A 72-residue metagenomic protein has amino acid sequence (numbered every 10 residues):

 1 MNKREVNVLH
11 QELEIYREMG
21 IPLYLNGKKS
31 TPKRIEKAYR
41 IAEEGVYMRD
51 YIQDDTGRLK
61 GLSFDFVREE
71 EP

Functional and structural regions predicted by a protein language model:
M1-K28: N-terminal acidic leader/helix
N7, G27-T31, D54-G57, D65: A generic structural micro-environment signature that highlights single residues at secondary-structure boundaries
T31-T56: Acidic, low-complexity, intrinsically disordered interaction modules
M48-P72: Short, compact, well-ordered microdomains
